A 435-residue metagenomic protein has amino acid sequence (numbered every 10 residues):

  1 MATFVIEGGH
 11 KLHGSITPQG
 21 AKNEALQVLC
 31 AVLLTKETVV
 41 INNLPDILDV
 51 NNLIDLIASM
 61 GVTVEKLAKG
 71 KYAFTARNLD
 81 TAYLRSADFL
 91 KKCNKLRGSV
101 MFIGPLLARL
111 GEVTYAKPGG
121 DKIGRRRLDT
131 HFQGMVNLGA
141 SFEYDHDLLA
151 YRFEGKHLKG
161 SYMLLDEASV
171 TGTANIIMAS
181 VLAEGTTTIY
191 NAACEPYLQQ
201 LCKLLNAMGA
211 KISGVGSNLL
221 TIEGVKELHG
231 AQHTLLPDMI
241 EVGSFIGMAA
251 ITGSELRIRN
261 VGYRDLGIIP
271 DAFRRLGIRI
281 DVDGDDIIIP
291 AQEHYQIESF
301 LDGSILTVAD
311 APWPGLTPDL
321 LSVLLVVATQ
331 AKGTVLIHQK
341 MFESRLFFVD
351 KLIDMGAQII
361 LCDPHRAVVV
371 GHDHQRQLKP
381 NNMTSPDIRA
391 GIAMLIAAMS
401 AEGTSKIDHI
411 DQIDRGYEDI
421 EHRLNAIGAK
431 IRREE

Functional and structural regions predicted by a protein language model:
M1-E435: Short, structured segments at the rim of ligand-binding sites
